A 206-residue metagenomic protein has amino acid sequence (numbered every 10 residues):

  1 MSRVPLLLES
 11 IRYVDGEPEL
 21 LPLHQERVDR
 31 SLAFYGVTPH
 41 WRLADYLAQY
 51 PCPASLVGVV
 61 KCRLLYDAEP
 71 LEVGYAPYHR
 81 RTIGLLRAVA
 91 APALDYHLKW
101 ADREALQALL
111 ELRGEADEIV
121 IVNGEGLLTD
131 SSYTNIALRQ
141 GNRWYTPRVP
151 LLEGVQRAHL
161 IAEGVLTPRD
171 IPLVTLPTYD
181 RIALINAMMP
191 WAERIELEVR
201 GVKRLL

Functional and structural regions predicted by a protein language model:
M1-L127, V149-L206: Conserved alpha/beta cores of soluble small-molecule-handling proteins
E17, P70, N135, N142-R143: Structural motif
A44, G141-N142: Sparse recognition of residues in long alpha-helices and their boundaries
E118, T134-I136: Short acidic loop-to-beta-strand element that houses the catalytic metal-binding Asp/Glu of nuclease active sites
N123-G124, S132, Q140: A cytosolic small-molecule/anion-sensing beta-strand core signal
D130, A137-R139, Y145: Glycine- and Gly-Pro-enriched alpha-helical subdomains that act as flexible, kink-prone "lid/hinge" or packing modules
I136-A137, L152: A short acidic/small-residue loop/turn micro-motif
